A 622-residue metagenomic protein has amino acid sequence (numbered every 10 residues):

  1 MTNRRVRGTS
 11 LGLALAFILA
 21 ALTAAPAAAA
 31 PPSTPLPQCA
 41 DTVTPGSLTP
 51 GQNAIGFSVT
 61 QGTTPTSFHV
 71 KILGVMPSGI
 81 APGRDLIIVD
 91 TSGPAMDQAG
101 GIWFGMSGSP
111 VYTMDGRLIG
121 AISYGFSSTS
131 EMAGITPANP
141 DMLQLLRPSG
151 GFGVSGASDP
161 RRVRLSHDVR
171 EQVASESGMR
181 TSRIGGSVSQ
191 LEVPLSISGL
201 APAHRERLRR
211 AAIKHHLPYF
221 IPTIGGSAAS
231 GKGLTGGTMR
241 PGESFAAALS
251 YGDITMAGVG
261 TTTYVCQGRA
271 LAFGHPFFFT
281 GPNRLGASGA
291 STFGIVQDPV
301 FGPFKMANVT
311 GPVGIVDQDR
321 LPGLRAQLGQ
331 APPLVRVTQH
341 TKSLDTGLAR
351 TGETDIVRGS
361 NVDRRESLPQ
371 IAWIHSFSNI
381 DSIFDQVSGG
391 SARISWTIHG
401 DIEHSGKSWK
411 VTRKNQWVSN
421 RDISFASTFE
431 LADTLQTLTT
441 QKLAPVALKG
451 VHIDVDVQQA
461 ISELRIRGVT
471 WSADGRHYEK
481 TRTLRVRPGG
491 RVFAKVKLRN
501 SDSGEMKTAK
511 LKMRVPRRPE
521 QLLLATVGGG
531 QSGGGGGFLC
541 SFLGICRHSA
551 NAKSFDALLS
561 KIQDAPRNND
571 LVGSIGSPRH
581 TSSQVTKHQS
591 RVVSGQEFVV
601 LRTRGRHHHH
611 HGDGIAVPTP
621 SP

Functional and structural regions predicted by a protein language model:
M1-N3, L143: General helical secondary-structure elements
N3-A30: Secretory targeting and sorting signals
A28-P622: Terminal presequence/propeptide segments associated with secretion/organelle targeting and zymogen/polyprotein
